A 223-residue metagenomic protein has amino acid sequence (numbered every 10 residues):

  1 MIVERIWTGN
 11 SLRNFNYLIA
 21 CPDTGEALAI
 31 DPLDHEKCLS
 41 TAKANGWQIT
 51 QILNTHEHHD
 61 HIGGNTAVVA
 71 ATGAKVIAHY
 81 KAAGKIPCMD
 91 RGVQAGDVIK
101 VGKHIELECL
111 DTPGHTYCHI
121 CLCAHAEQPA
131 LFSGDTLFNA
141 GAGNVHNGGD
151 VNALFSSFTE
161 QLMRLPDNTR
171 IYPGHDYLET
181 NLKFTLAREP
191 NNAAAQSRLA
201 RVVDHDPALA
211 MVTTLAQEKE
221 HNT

Functional and structural regions predicted by a protein language model:
I2-W7, L18, L28-D31, E106-P113 (+1 more regions): Active-site-proximal beta-strand elements of phosphoester/diester hydrolases
S11-R13, T116-Y117: Short acidic/glycine-enriched loop/turn segments that link adjacent beta-strands
L12, A27, L33-D111, Q128-A130 (+1 more regions): Active-site HxH/HxHxD metal-binding segment of metal-dependent hydrolases
L18, V98-A126, Q161-R164: Core dinuclear metal-dependent hydrolase active-site scaffold
P32-D34, E57, K81-A82, H115-T116 (+3 more regions): Active-site metal-binding loops of divalent metal-dependent hydrolases
C121-T180: A contiguous binding-surface segment within folded domains or other stable secondary-structure elements
S156-R170, Y177-T223: Accessory terminal helices/loops
